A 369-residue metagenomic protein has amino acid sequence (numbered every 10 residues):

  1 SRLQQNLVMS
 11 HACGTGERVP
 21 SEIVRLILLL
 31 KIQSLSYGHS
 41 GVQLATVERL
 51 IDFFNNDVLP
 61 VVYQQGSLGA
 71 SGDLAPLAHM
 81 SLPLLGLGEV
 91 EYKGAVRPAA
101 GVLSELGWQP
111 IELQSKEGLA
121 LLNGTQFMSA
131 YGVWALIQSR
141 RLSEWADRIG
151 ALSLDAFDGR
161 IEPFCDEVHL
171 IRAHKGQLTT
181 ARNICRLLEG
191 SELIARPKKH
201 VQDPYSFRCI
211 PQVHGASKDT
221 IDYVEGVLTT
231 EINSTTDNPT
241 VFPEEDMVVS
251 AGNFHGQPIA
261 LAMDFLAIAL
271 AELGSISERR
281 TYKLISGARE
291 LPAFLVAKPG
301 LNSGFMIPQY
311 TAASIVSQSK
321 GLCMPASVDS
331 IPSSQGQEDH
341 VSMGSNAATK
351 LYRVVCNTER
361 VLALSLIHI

Functional and structural regions predicted by a protein language model:
R2-H11: Active-site-surrounding "flap" and adjacent substrate/cofactor-binding loops of secreted or lumenal enzymes, prototyped
A12-P20, V24-I171: Active-site cavity-forming subdomains of large catalytic enzyme subunits
L44, S71-L74, T125, L136 (+15 more regions): Conserved structured core elements
A70-H79, V224, L228-S327, S333-S334: Glycine-rich anion/phosphate-binding loop at the beta-strand->alpha-helix junction
A130, D166-L170, C209, S250-A251 (+2 more regions): Short beta-alpha connecting loops at secondary-structure transitions that line or flank enzyme active sites
L154-S275: Accessory "access/gating" subregions that flank catalytic or transport cores
I367-I369: Conserved small/polar residues in nucleotide/adenosyl-binding loops
